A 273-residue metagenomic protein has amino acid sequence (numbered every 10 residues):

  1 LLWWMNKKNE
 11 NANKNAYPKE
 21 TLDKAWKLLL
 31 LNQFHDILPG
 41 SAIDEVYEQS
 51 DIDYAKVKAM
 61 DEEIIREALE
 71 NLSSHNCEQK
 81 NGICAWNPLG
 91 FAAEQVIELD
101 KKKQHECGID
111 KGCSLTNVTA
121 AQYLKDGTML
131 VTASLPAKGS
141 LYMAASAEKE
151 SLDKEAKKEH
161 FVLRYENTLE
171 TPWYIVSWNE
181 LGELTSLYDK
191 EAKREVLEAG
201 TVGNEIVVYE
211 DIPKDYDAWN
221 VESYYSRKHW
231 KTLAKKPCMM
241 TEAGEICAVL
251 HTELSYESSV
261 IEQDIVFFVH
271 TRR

Functional and structural regions predicted by a protein language model:
L1-K27, L31, N81: Structured, charged N-terminal subsegments at the starts of enzyme catalytic cores and at intra-chain domain/subunit
K19-D23, L31-R273: Catalytic and substrate-binding regions of extracellular carbohydrate-active enzymes, especially polysaccharide lyases
